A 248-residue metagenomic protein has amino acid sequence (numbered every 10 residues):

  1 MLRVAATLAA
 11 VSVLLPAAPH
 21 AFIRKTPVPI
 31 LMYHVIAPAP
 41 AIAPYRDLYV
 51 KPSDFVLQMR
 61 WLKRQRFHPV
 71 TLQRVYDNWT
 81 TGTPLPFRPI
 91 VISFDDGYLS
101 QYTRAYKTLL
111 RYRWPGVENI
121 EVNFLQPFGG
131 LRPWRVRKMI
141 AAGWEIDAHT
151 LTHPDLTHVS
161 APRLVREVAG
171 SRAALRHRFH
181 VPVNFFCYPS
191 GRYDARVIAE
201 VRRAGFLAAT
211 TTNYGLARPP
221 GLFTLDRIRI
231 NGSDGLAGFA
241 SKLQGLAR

Functional and structural regions predicted by a protein language model:
A5-P16: Bacterial N-terminal signal peptides
P19-S93, Y98-S100, P154, H158-R248: C-terminal active-site subregion of NodB/CE4 polysaccharide deacetylases
R66, R113-P115, G143, G205: Residue-level detector of structured alpha->beta connecting loops
Y102-V122: A short alpha/beta connector and helix-capping loop motif
Y106-R113, L131-A148, L216: Acidic (Asp/Glu)-rich catalytic clusters
N119, H149, A209-T211: Short beta-strand and adjacent tight-turn residues that come in two discontinuous sequence segments and form the edges
V122-Q126, P189-R192: Short histidine/acidic/glycine/proline-rich micro-motifs that form metal- and phosphate-coordinating active-site loops
G129-V136, R163-V168: Charged helix-capping and loop-helix junction motifs
